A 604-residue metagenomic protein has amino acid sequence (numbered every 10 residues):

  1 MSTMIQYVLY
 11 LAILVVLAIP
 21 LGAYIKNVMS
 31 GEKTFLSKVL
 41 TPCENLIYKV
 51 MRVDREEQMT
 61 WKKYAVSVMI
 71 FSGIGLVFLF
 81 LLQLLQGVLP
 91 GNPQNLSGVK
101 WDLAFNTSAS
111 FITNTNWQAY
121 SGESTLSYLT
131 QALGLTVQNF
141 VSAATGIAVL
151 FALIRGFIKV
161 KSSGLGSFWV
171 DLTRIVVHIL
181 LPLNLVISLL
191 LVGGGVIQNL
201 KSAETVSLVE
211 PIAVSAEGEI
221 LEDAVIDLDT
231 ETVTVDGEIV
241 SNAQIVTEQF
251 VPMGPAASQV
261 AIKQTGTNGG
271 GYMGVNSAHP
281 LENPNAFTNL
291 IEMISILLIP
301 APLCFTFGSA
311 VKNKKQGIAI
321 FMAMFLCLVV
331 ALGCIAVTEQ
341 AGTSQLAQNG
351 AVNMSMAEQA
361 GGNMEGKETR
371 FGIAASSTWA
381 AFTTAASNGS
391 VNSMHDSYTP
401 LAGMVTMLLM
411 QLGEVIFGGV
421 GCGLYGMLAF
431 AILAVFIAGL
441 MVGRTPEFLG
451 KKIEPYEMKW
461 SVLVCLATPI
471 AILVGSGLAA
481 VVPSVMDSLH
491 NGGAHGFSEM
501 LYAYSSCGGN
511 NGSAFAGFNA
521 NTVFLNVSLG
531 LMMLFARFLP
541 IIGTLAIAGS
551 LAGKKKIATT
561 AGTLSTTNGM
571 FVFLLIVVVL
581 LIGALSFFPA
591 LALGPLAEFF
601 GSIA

Functional and structural regions predicted by a protein language model:
M1-N106, F151, I158-S162, G166 (+3 more regions): N-terminal alpha-helical transmembrane segments of multi-pass membrane transport and channel/translocase proteins
V16-A23, G75-L76, F80, L135-V160 (+3 more regions): Transmembrane alpha-helical segments in integral membrane proteins
V68-L82, R174-I197, I299, G308 (+4 more regions): Selective recognition of specific alpha-helical transmembrane segments in multi-pass small-molecule
P90-L135, Q198-I294, A347-C422, M486-F535 (+1 more regions): P-loop potassium selectivity filter motif centered on the GYG triad
L126-L200, A286-I318: A conserved hydrophobic secondary-structure block that centers on an alpha-helix together with its immediately flanking
I158-L181, P302-L326, M441-V462, K555-G569: Hydrophobic, small-residue-rich membrane helices and short re-entrant helix-turn-helix hairpins that build
F287-I318, F325-L326, S387-K459, F535-A536: Long hydrophobic segments that form regular secondary structure
A429-L433, A438-V442, K459-V485, L489-H490 (+3 more regions): C-terminal catalytic subdomain
